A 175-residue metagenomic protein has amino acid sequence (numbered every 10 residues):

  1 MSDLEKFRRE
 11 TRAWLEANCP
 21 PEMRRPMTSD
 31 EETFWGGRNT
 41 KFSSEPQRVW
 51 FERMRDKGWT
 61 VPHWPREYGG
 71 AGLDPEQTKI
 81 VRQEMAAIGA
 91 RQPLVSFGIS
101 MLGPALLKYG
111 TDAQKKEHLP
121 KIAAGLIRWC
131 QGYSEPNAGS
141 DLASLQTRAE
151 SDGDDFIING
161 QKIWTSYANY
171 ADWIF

Functional and structural regions predicted by a protein language model:
M1-S96, A113-A124: Amphipathic, small/basic residue-rich leader segments at the start of a protein or domain
E67, S134-A138, I163-W164: Short, solvent-exposed loop/turn elements at beta->coil junctions and helix N-caps that rim active or binding pockets
L73-P75, D141-A143, Y167-A171: Short glycine/proline-enriched turns and hinge-like loops at secondary-structure junctions
L94-A113, G139: N-terminal glycine-rich flavin-associated loop
G125-Y133: A short, Trp-centered hydrophobic/proline-enriched beta-strand micro-motif
A138-D141, F156: Hydrophobic, small-residue-rich alpha-helical packing segments that form membrane-like cores
Q146, D154-D155, N159-F175: A short core secondary-structure module
